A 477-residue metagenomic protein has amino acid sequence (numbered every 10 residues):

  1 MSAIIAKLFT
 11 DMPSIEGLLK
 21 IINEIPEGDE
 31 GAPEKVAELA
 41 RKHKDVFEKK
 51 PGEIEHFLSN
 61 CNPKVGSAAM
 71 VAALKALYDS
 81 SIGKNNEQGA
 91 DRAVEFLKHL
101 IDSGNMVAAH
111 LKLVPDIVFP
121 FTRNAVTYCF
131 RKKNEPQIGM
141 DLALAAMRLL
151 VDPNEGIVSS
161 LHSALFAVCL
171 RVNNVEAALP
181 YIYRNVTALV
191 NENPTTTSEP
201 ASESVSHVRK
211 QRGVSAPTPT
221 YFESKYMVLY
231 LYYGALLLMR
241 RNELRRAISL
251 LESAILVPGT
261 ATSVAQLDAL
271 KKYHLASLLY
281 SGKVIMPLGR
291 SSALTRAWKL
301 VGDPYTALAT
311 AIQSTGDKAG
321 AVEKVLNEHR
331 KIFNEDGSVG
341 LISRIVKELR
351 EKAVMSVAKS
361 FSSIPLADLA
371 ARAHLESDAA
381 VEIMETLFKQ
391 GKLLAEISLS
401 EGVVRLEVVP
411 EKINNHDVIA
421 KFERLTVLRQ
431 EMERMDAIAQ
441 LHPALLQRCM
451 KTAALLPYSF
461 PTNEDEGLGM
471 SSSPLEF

Functional and structural regions predicted by a protein language model:
M1-Q88, V94-L113, R131-K133, Q137-S163 (+6 more regions): Charged, E/D/K/R/S-rich low-complexity terminal regions of large eukaryotic assembly subunits
A73, V118-V126, L161-H162: Amphipathic alpha-helical elements of HEAT/ARM-like alpha-solenoid repeat scaffolds that form extended
T127, A164-V168, Y232-G234: Hydrophobic/aromatic-rich effector regions of fungal transcription factors
E223-L231: Short, solvent-exposed linear motifs at loop/edge-of-secondary-structure regions
Y233-A247, A254-P258: Conserved catalytic-core segments centered on acid/base and nucleophilic motifs
